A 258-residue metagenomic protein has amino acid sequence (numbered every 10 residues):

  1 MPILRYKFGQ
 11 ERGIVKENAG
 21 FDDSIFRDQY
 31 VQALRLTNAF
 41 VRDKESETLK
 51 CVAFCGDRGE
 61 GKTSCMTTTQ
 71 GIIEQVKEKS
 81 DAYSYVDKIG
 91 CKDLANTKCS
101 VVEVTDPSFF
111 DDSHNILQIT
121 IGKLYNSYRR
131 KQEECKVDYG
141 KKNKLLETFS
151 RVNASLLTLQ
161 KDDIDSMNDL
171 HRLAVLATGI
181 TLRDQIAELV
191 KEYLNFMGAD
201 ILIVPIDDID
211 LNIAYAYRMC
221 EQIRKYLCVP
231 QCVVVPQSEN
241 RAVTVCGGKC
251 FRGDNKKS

Functional and structural regions predicted by a protein language model:
P2-G13, N38-A199: P-loop NTPase nucleotide-binding core
K16-D22, G59, E239: A composition-driven signal for long, intrinsically disordered, charge-rich low-complexity tracts
E17-F40: N-terminal pre-P-loop "Q-motif" helix
D22-I25, A174-A177, P205-I209: N-terminal start-of-chain detector that recognizes signal peptides and the immediate post-cleavage beginning
S24-V31, I180-D184, A214-Y217: Conserved phosphate-coordination/catalytic loops
Q32-T37, E45-T48, Y215-M219, D254-N255: Short linear interaction motifs
E192, F196-V204, I209-S258: The catalytic "switch" region of P-loop NTPases
